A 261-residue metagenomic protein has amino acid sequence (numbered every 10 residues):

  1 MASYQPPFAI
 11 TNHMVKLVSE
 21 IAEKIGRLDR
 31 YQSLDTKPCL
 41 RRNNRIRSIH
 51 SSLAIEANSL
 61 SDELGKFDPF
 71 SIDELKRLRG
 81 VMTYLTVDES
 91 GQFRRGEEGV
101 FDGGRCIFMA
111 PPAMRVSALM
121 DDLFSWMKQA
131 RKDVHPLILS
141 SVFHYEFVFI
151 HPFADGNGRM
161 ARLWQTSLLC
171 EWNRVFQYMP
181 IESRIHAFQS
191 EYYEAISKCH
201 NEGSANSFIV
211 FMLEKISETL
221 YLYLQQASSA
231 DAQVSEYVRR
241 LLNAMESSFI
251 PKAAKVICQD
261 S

Functional and structural regions predicted by a protein language model:
M1-S261: FIC/Doc superfamily catalytic core
